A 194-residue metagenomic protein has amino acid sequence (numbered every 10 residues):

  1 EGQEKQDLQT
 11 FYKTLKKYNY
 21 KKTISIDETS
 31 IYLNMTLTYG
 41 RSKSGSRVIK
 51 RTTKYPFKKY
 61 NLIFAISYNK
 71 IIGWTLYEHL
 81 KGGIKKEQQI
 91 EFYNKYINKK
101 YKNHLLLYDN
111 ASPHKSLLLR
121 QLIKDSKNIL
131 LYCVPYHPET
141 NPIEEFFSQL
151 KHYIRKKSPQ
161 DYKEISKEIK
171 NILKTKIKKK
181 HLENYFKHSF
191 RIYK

Functional and structural regions predicted by a protein language model:
K5-E91: Extended, low-complexity cationic-aromatic segments
Y20-T23, E144-K194: C-terminal anion-handling pockets and recognition modules
S25-I26, L105-D109, Y132-V134, K187: Short beta-strand segments
D27-T29, F64, Y93, L105 (+4 more regions): Generic structural signal for small/hydrophobic residues in well-ordered secondary structure, especially within
T29-Y32, Y68-I71, A111-H114, Y136-E139 (+2 more regions): Short, solvent-exposed loop/turn segments at secondary-structure junctions
M35-R51, L119-V134, Y153: A short alpha/beta connector and helix-capping loop motif
E87-L105: Short, basic/hydrophobic alpha-helical segments
Y108-N110, L117, L131-R155: RNase H-like two-metal-ion nuclease catalytic core shared by retroviral integrases and related mobile-element nucleases
